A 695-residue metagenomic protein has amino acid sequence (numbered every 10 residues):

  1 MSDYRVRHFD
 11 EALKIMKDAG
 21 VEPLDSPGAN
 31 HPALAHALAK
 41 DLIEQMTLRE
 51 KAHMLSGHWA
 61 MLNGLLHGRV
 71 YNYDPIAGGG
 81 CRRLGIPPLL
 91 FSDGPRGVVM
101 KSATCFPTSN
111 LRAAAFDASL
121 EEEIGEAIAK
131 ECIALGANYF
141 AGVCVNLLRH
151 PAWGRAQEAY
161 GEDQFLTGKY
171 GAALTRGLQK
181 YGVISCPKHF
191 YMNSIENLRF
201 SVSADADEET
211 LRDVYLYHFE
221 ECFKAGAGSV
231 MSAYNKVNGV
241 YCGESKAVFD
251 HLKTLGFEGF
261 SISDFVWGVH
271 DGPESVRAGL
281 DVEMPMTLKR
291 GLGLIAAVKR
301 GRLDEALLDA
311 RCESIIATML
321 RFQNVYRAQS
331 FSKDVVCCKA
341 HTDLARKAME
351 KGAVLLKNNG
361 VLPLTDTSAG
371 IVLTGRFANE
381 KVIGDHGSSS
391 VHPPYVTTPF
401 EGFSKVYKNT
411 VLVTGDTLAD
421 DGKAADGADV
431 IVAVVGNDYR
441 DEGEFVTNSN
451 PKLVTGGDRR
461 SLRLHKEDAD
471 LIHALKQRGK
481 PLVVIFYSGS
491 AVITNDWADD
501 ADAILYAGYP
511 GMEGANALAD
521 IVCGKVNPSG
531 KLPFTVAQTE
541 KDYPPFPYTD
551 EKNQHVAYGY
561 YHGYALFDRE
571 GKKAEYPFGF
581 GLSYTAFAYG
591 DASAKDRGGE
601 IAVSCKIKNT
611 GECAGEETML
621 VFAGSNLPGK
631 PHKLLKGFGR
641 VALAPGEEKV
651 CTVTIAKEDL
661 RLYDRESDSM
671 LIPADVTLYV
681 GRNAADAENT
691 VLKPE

Functional and structural regions predicted by a protein language model:
M1-D686, K693-E695: Glycoside hydrolase catalytic-domain context in secreted enzymes
